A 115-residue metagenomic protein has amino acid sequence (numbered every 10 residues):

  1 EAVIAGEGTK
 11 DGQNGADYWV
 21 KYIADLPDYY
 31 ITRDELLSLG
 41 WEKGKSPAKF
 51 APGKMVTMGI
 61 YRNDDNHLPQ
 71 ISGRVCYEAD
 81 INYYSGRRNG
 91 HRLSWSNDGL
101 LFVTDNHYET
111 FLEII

Functional and structural regions predicted by a protein language model:
E1-L26: N-terminal low-complexity, Pro/Thr/Ser-rich intrinsically disordered segments that act as propeptides or flexible
T9, I31, L100-F102: Alpha-helical interaction segments
Y18, D34-S38: Charged/polar, solvent-exposed surface patches and flexible loops
Y29-D34, L68: Extracytoplasmic c-type cytochrome modules immediately beyond a signal peptide or single-pass transmembrane anchor
L37-I115: Functional cores of ribonucleases/endoribonucleases
